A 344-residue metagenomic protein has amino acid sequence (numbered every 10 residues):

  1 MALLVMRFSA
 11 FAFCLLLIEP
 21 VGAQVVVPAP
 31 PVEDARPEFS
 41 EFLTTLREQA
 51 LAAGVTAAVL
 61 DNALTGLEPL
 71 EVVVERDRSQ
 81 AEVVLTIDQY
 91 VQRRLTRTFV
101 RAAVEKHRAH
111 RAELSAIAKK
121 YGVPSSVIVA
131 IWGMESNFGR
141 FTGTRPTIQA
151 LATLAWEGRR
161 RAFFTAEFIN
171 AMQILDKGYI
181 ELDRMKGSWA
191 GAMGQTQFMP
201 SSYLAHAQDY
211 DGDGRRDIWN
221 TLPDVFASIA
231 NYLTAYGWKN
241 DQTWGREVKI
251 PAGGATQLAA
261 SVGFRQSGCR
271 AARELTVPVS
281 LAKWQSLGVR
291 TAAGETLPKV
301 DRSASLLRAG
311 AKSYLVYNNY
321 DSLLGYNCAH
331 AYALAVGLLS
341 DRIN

Functional and structural regions predicted by a protein language model:
M1-F11: Bacterial N-terminal signal peptides that target proteins for export
I18-P20: N-terminal signal peptide c-region/cleavage motif recognized by signal peptidases
Q24-A118: An acidic, Gly/Ser/Thr/Pro-rich helix-cap/linker signature
A50, D61-E71, P124-G139, A171-I174 (+1 more regions): Short, functionally critical alpha-helical segments immediately adjacent to catalytic or ligand/cofactor-binding
P69-R76, S136-R145, E157-R161, K177-D183 (+3 more regions): Secretory-pathway/luminal and periplasmic proteins that interact with or process carbohydrate-rich
P146-A155, F168, M193-Q208, I229: Substrate-binding/active-site groove segments that recognize and process beta-1,4-linked N-acetyl-hexosamine
Y210-I218: Acidic, glycine-anchored loop motifs typical of Ca2+
V248-N344: C-terminal soluble interaction/assembly domains
